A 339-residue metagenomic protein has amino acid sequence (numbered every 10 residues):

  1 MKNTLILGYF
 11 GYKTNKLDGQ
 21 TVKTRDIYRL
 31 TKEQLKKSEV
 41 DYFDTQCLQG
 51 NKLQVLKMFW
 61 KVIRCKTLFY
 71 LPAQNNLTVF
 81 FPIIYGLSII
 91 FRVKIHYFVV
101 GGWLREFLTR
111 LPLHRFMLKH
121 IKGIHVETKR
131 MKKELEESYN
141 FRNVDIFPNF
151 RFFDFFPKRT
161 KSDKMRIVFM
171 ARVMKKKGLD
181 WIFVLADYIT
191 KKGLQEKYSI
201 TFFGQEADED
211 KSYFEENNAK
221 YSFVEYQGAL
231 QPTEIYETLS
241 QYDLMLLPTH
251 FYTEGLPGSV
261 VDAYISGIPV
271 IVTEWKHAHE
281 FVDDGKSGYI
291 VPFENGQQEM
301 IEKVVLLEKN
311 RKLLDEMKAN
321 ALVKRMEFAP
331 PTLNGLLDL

Functional and structural regions predicted by a protein language model:
L5-L7, K158-K177, I182-Y188, I200-F203: Conserved donor-binding/catalytic core segment of Leloir-type glycosyltransferases
D44, M170, Y198-S212, G228: Glycosyltransferase donor-sugar binding loop
K119-F156: Donor nucleotide-sugar binding/catalytic pocket of nucleotide-sugar-dependent glycosyltransferases
S212-T233: Nucleotide-activated donor-binding/catalytic signature segment of Leloir-type glycosyltransferases, i.e., the conserved
S240-E254, I268: Acidic donor-binding loop of glycosyltransferase active sites
I265, P269-V272, V282: Short hydrophobic beta-strand element within catalytic cores of glycosyltransferases and related nucleotide-activated
H279-V305, K312: Change "using UDP/GDP/dTDP sugars" to "using nucleotide sugars
L306, L313-E327: A short, well-ordered alpha-helix in the C-terminal region of glycosyltransferases
